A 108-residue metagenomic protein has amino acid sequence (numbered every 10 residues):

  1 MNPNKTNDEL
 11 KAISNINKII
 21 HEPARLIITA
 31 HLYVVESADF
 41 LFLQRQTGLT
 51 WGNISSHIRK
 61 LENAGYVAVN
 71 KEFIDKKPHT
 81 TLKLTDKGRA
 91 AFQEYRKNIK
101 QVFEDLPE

Functional and structural regions predicted by a protein language model:
N2-I13, A30-H31, R89-E108: Amphipathic alpha-helical dimerization/coiled-coil segments that flank or bridge DNA-binding/regulatory modules
K11-N53, E72-D75, H79-K83: N-terminal helix-turn-helix DNA-binding core of bacterial DNA-binding proteins
I58-R59: Short, hydrophobic-biased segments on the C-terminal half of alpha helices that form "recognition helices"
G65: Glycine-centered, phosphate/nucleic-acid-interacting loop/turn motifs that mediate DNA/RNA or nucleotide
V69: Short beta-strand "wing" residues that participate in macromolecule-binding interfaces
L84-G88: Accessory beta->alpha helical hairpin/"wing" motif in late/C-terminal subdomains of nucleic-acid enzymes
